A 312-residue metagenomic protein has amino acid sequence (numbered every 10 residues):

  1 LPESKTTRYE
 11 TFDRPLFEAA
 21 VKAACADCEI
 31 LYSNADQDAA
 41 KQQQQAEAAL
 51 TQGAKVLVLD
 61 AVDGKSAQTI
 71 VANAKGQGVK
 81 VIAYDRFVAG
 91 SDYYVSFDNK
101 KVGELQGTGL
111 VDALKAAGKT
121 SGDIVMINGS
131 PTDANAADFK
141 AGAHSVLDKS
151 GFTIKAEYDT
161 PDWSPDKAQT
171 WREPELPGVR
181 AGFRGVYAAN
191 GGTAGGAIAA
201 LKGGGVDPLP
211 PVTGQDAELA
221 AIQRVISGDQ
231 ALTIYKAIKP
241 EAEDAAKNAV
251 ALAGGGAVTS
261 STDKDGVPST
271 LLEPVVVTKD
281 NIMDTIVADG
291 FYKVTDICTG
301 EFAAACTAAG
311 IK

Functional and structural regions predicted by a protein language model:
L1-K312: A residue-level marker of the well-folded mature domains of exported/periplasmic proteins
